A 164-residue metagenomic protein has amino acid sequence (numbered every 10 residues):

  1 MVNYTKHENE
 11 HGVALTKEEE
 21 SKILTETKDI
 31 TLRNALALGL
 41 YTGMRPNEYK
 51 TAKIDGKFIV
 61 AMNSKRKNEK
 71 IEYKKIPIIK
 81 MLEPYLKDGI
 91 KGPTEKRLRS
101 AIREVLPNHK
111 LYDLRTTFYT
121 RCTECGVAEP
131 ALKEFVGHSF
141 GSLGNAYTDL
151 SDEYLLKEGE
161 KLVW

Functional and structural regions predicted by a protein language model:
M1, A61-K67: Secondary-structure transition/turn motif
N3-P46, R115: Basic, Lys/Arg- and aromatic-enriched nucleic-acid-binding interface segment
A14, K65-K67, V136-W164: Catalytic-site neighborhood detector that most strongly recognizes the C-terminal catalytic loop/helix of tyrosine
T25, T51, D149: Phosphate-coordinating loops and pocket residues in cytosolic domains that bind phosphorylated ligands
I30, I59-M62, N108-H109: A short linear hydrophobic-aromatic micro-motif
E48-Y49, H109-K110, Y119, G126-H138: Active-site-proximal segment of tyrosine recombinases
D55-F58, V127-Y147: Short, polar N-cap/turn motifs at the start of nucleic acid-interacting alpha helices
I71-Y112, F118, P130: Active-site/catalytic core of tyrosine-dependent DNA strand-transfer enzymes
